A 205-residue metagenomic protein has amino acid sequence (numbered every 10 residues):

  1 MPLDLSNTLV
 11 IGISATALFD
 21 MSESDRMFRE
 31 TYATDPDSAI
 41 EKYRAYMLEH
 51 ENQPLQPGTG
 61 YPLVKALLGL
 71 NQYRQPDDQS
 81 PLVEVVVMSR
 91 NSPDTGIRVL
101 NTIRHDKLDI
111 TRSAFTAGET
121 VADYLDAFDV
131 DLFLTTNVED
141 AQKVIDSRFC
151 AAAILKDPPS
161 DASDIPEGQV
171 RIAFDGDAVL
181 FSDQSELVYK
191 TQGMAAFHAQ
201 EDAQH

Functional and structural regions predicted by a protein language model:
M1, A17-M21, T102-D106, A122-A162 (+1 more regions): Hydrophobic, ordered structural segments
P2-A117, I165-G168, D175-H205: Alpha-helical substrate-recognition element adjacent to the catalytic core
F133, I172-F174: Residue-level marker for buried hydrophobic side chains located in beta-strands that build the well-ordered beta-sheet
